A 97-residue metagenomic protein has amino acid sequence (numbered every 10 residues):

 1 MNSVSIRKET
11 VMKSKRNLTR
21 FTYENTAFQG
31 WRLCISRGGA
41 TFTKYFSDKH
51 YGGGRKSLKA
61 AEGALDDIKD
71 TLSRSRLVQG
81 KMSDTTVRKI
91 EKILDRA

Functional and structural regions predicted by a protein language model:
N2-H50, G80-A97: Short, Arg/Lys-rich segments that mark the N-terminal edge of DNA/RNA- and chromatin-recognition modules
K49-K59: Extended intrinsically disordered, low-complexity coil regions enriched in Ser, Thr, Gly, Ala and often Pro
A61-L65: An aromatic-rich alpha-helical recognition segment common to small helix-rich domains
I68-S73: Contiguous, amphipathic alpha-helical segments that mediate oligomerization or scaffolding in large protein assemblies
